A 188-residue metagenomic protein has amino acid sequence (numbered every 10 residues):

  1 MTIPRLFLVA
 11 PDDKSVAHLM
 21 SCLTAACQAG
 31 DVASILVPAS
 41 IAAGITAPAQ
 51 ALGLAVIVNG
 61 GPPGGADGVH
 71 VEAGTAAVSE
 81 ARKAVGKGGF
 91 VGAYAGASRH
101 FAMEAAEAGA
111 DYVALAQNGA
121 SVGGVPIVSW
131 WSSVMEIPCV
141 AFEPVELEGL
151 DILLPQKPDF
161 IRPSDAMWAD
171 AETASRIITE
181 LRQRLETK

Functional and structural regions predicted by a protein language model:
M1-T75, K83-S98, A102-A110, E136-I137 (+2 more regions): Conserved N-terminal beta1-alpha1 strand-loop-helix module at the mouth
M20-S21, V122-S129, I177: Charged helix-capping and loop-helix junction motifs
N59, Y94, L115-A116, F142 (+1 more regions): Generic beta-sheet signal
S79, S129, D151: Active-site phosphate/pyrophosphate- and oxyanion-stabilizing loops and adjacent acidic/basic residues in soluble
G86, A116, G123-M135: Conserved catalytic cores of soluble enzyme domains, especially glycine-rich substrate-binding beta-alpha loops
N118-G119, D159, A166: Flexible glycine-rich beta->alpha loop in the catalytic core of nucleotide-sugar glycosyltransferases
S129-P144, I161: Catalytic-face loop-and-helix region of soluble metabolic enzyme cores
